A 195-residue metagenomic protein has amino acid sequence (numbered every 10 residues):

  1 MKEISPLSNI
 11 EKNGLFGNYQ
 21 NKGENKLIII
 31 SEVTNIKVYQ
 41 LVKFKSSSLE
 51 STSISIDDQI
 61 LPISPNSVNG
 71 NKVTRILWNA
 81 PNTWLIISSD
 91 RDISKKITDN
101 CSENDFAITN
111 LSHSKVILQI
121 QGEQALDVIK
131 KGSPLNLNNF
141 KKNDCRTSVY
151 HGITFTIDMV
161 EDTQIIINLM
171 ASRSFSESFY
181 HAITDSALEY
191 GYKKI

Functional and structural regions predicted by a protein language model:
M1-I195: Basic, glycine/lysine-rich polyanion-binding surfaces/domains
